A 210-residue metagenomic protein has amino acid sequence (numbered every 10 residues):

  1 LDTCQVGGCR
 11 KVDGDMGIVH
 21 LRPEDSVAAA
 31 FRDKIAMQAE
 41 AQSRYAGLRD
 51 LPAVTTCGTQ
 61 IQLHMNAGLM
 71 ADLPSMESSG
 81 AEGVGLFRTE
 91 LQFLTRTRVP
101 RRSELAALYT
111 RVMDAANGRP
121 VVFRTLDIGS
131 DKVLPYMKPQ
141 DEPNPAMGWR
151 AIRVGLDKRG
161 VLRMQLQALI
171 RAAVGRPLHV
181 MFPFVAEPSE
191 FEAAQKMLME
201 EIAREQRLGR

Functional and structural regions predicted by a protein language model:
L1-V12: Conformationally flexible catalytic loops at phosphate/diphosphate-handling active centers
D2-C4, I18-V19, V27-A28, L91-L94: Short gly/pro/ser/thr-enriched loop/turn and capping motifs at secondary-structure boundaries
R10, R22-D25, D157: Serine/threonine-rich low-complexity intrinsically disordered regions
V19-T59: Phosphate/diphosphate-binding glycine-rich loops and adjacent basic-rich segments that engage nucleotide
Q42-R210: Conserved alpha/beta-domain cores
